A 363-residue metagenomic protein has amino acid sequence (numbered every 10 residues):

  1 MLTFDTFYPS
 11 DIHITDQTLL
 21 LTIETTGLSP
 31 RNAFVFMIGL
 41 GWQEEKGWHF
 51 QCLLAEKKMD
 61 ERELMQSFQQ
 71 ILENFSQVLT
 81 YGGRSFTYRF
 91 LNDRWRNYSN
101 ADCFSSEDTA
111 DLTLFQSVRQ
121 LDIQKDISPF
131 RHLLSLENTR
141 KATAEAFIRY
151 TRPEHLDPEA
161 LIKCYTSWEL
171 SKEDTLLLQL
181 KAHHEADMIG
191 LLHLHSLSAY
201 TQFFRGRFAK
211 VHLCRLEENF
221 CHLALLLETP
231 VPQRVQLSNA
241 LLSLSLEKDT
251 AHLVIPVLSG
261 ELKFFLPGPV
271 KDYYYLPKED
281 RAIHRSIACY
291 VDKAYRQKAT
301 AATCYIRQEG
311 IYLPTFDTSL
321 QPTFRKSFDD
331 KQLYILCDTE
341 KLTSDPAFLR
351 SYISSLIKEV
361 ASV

Functional and structural regions predicted by a protein language model:
M1-L21, T26-A33, Q43-V363: DEDD superfamily 3′-5′ metal-dependent exonuclease/proofreading module
I38-L40: Short beta-strand scaffold segments in enzyme catalytic cores
